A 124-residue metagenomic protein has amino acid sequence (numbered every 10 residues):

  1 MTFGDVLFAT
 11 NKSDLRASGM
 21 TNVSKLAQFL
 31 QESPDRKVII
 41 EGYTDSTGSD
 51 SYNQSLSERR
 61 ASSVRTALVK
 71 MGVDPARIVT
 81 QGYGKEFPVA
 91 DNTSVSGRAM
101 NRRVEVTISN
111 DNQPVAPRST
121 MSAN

Functional and structural regions predicted by a protein language model:
T2-A9: Acidic/histidine-rich, surface-exposed loop or edge segments in extracytoplasmic proteins
L7, F29-L30: Histidine kinase transmitter module recognition
S13-M20, E41-N124: Periplasmic OmpA-like peptidoglycan-binding domain that tethers envelope proteins to the cell wall
L26-F29, A67-L68: A generic secondary-structure signal
K37-I39: Short glycine-rich, basic-tinged beta-strand/loop micro-motifs
